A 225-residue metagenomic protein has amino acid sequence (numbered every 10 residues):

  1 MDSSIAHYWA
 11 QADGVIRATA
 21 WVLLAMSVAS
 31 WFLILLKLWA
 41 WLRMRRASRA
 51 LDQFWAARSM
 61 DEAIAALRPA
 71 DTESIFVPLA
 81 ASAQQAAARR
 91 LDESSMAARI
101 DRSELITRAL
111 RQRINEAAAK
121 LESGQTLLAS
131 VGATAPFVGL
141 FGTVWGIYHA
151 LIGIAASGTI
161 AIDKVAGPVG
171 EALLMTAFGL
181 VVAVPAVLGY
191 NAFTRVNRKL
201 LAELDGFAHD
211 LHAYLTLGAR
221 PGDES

Functional and structural regions predicted by a protein language model:
M1-G14, A155, T159-A161: Short, strongly hydrophobic alpha-helical membrane anchors
A6-T19, L121-L128: Membrane-interface helix-boundary signature
A12-A65, P69: Transmembrane alpha-helix/interfacial motif
D13, W31, A63, A80 (+3 more regions): Residue-level signature of catalytic and energy-coupling elements of molecular machines, predominantly ATP/GTP-dependent
R17-L33, A129-P136, V182-V187: Alpha-helical transmembrane segments of integral membrane proteins
R46-V138, I147-A161, L188-S225: Predominantly long cytosolic amphipathic alpha-helical stalk/bundle segments
A172-L188: Hydrophobic alpha-helical transmembrane segments of polytopic membrane proteins
